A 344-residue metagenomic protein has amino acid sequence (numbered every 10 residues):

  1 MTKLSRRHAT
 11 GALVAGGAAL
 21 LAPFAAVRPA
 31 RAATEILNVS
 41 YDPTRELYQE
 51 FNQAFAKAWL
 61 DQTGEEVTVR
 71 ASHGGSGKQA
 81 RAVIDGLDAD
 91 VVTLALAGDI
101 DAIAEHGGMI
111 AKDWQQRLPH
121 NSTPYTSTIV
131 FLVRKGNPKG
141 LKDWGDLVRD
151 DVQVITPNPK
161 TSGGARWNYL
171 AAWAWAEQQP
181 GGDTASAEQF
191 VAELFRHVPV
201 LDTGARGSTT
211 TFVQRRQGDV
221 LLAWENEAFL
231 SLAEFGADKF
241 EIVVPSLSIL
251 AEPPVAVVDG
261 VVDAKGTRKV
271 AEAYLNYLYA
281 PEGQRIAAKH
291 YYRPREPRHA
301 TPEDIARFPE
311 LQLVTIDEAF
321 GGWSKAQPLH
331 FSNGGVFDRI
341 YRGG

Functional and structural regions predicted by a protein language model:
H8-R28: N-terminal export signals
A32-T161, Q312, Y341-R342: N-terminal segment of the mature folded domain
V39-Y41, V133-K135, Q153-P180, L194-V198 (+1 more regions): Short beta-strand->loop
R45-N52, G77-A80, I84, A97-I100 (+10 more regions): Extracytoplasmic/secreted envelope proteins and their assembly/folding machinery, especially bacterial periplasmic
W114-P124, G145, L232-I249: Short beta-strand->loop
T128-N137, E252-K269, I286-H290: A bilobed periplasmic-binding-protein/Venus flytrap-type ligand-binding module shared by bacterial periplasmic
Q179-S246: Ligand-binding pocket segment of bilobal, Venus flytrap-like solute-binding proteins
V262-G344: Extracellular/periplasmic juxtamembrane helices and adjacent flexible linkers that interface with membrane partners
